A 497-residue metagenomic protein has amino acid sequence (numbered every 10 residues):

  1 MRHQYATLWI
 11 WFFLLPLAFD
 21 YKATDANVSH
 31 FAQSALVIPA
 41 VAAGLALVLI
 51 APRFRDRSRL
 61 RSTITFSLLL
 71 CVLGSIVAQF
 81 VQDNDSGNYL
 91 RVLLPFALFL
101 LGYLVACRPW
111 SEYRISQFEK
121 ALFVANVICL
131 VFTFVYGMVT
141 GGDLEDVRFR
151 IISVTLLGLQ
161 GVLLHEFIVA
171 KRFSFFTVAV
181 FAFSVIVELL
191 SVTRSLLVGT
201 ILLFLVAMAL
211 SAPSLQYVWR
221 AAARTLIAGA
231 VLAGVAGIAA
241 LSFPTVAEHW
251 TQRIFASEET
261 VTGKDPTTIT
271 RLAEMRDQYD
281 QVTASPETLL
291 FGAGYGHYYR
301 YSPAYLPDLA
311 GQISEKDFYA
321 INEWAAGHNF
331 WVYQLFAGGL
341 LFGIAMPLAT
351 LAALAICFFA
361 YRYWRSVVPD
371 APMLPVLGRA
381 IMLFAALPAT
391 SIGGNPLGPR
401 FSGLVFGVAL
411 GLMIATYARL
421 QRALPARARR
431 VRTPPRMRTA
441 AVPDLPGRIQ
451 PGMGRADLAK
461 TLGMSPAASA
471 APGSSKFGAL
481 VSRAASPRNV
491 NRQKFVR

Functional and structural regions predicted by a protein language model:
M1-I76, E112-K120, H165-F175, W219-L226 (+1 more regions): Transmembrane signal-anchor hairpin modules in multi-pass inner-membrane enzymes, especially those that act on
L8-L14, A325, N329, F336 (+1 more regions): Loop-to-helix entry and N-terminal half of a specific, functionally important transmembrane alpha helix in multi-pass
S34-A43, S58-I76, Q82-C107, A121-L130 (+1 more regions): Aromatic-anchored transmembrane helix interface
V41-G44, A182, V198-A209, L351 (+1 more regions): Hydrophobic transmembrane alpha-helices of multi-pass, membrane-embedded glycosylation machinery
W110-G141, R148-P213, G237-A239: Alpha-helical transmembrane segments of multi-pass inner-membrane proteins
V162, I356, L374-R436: Transmembrane alpha-helices of multi-pass inner-membrane enzymes
I186, L190-S191, M208-G263, T283-A284: A membrane-periplasm/extracellular boundary helix in multi-pass inner-membrane enzymes that assemble envelope glycans
D265-I269, A273-Y279, E287-G338, W364-R365: Long extracytoplasmic/lumenal interhelical loops at the membrane interface of multi-pass membrane proteins
